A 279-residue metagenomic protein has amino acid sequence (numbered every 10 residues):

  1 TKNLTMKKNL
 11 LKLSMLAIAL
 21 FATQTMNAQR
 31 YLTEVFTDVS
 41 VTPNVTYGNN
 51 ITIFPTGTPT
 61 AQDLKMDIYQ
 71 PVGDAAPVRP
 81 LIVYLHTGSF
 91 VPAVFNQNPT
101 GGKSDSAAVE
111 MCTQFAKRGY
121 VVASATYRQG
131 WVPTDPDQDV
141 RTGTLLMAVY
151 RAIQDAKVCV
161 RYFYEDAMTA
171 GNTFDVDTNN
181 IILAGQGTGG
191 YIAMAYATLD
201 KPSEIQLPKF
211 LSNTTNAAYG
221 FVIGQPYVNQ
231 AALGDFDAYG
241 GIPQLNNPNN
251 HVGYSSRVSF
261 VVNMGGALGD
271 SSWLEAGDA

Functional and structural regions predicted by a protein language model:
T1-L32: Bacterial Sec-dependent N-terminal signal peptides
Q29-P77: N-terminal cap/lid segment of alpha/beta-hydrolase-fold proteins
F54, P77-R79, P92-N98, P133-D137 (+3 more regions): Short, solvent-exposed loop/turn and secondary-structure capping segments
P55-P59, T100-K103, V252: Short consensus segments that form the blades of beta-propeller domains, in both extracellular/periplasmic
V78-G88: Short beta-strand element of the alpha/beta-hydrolase
T87-V91, V122, R128-V132, G187-Y191 (+1 more regions): Solvent-exposed loop/turn segments at secondary-structure junctions within structured extracellular/periplasmic domains
F90-A107, K117-Y150: Cap/lid segment of the alpha/beta-hydrolase catalytic domain
V158-D278: Primarily recognizes the serine-hydrolase "nucleophile elbow" in alpha/beta-hydrolase and SGNH/GDSL folds
